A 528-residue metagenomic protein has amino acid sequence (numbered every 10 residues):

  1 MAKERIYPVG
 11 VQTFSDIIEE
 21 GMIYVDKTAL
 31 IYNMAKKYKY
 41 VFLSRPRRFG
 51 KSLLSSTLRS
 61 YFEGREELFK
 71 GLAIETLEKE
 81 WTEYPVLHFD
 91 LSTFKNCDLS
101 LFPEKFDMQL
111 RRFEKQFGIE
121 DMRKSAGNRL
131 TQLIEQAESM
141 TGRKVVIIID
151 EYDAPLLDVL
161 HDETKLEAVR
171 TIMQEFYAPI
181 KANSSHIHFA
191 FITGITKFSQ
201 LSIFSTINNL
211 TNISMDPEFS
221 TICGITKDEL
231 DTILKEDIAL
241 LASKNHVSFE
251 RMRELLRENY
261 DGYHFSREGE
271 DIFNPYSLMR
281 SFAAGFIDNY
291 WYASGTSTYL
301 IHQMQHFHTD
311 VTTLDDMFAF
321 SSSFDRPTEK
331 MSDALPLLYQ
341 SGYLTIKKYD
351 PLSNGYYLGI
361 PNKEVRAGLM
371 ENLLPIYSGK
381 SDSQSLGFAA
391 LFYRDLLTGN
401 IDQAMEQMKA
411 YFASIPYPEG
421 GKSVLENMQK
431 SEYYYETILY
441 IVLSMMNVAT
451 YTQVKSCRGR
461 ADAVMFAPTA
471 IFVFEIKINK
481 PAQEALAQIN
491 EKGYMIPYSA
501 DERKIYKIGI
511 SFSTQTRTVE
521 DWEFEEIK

Functional and structural regions predicted by a protein language model:
M1-Q429, M446: Phosphate-binding site recognition
Q136-T141, V442-P468: Active-site metal-binding core of divalent-cation-utilizing nuclease and nuclease-like domains
V146, A470-F472, Y506: Structural motif
E167-T171, I478-M495: Mg2+/Mn2+-dependent nuclease catalytic core
F176-N183, P336-L344, Y440-M445, Q488-I508: Metal-dependent nuclease catalytic cores in nucleic-acid-processing enzymes, especially RNase H-like/related
E432-Y435: Charge-enriched interaction surfaces
L439, A463-I478, K492: Conserved catalytic cores of phosphodiester-cleaving nucleases, focusing on short active-site segments
R503-K528: Domain-level recognition of nuclease-like catalytic cores that cleave nucleotide substrates
